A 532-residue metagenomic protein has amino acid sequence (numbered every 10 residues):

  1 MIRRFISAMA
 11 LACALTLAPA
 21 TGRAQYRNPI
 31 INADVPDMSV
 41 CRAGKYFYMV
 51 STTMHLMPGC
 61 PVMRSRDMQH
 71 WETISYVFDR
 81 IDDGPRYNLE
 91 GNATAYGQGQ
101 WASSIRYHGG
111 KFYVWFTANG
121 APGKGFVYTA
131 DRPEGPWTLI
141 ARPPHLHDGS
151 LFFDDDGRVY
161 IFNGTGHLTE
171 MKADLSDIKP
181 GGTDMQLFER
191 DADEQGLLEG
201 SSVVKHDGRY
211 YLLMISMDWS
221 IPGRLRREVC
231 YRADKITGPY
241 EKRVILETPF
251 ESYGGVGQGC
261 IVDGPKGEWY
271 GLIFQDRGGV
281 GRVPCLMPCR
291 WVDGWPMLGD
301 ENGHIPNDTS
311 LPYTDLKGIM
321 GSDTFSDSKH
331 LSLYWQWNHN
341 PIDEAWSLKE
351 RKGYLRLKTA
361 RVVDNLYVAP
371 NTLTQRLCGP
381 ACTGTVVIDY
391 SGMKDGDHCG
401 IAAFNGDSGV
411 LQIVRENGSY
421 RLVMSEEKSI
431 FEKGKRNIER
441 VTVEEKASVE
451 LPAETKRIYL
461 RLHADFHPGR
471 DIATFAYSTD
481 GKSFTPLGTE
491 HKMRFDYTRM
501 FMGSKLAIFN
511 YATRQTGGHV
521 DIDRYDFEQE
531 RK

Functional and structural regions predicted by a protein language model:
M1-F5: Positively charged n-region of N-terminal signal peptides that target proteins for export
I6-S7, K45: Sequence-pattern detector for short linear motifs and compositional/periodic biases rather than a specific fold
S7-P19: Hydrophobic helical h-region of N-terminal Sec-dependent signal peptides in bacterial secretory/periplasmic proteins
R23-K532: Carbohydrate-active catalytic/glycan-binding domains of CAZyme proteins, especially the secreted or lumenal ectodomains
